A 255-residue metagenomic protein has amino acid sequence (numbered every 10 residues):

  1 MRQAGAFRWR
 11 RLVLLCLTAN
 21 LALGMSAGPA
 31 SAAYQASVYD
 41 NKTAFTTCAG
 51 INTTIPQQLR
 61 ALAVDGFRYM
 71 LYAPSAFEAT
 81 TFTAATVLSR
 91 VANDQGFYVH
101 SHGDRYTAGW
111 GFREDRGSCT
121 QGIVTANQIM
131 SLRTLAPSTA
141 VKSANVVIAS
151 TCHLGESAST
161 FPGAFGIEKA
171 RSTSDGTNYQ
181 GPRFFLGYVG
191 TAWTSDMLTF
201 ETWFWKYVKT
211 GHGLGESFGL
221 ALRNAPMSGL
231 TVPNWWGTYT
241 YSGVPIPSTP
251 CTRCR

Functional and structural regions predicted by a protein language model:
M1-F7: N-terminal secretory signal peptides that target proteins for export/translocation
V13-G24: Bacterial N-terminal signal peptides
G28-A32: Sec/Tat signal peptide C-region and signal peptidase I cleavage site
A33-S118, A149: A domain-level signal for caspase-like cysteine endopeptidase catalytic cores and their zymogen-processing architecture
T83-D94, A126-K142, P162-Y179: Mature extracellular/periplasmic domains of secretome proteins
G103-P137, V141: A short, glycine/acidic-enriched catalytic loop
L154-R255: Active-site-proximal C-terminal subdomain of hydrolase catalytic domains
